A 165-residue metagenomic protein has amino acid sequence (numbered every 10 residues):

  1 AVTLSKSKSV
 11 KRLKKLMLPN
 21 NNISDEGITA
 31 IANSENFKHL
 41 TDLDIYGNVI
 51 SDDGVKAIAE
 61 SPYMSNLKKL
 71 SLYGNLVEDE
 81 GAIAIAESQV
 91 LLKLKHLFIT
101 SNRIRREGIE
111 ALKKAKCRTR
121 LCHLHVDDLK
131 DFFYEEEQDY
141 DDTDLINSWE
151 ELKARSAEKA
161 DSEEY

Functional and structural regions predicted by a protein language model:
A1-V2, N21-T29, N48-K56, N75-I83 (+2 more regions): Short, solvent-exposed loop/turn at the beta-strand->alpha-helix junction within individual leucine-rich repeat
T3-K11, A30-K38, A57-S65, A84-L91 (+1 more regions): Leucine-rich repeat
T3-S7, N22, A32, V49 (+6 more regions): Intrinsically disordered, low-complexity segments
S7-S9, E26, N36, D53 (+6 more regions): Serine/proline-rich low-complexity intrinsically disordered segments, especially terminal tails, linkers
R12, H39, D44, E60 (+7 more regions): Intrinsically disordered, low-complexity polar segments enriched in Ser/Thr/Pro and acidic
L13-L18, L40-I45, L67-L72, K95-I99 (+1 more regions): Conserved hydrophobic beta-strand positions in leucine-rich repeat
K15, N22, H39, V49-S51 (+4 more regions): N-terminal cationic leader/targeting segments used for protein routing and processing
E26, E80, L92-Y165: C-terminal capping region of solenoid repeat domains
